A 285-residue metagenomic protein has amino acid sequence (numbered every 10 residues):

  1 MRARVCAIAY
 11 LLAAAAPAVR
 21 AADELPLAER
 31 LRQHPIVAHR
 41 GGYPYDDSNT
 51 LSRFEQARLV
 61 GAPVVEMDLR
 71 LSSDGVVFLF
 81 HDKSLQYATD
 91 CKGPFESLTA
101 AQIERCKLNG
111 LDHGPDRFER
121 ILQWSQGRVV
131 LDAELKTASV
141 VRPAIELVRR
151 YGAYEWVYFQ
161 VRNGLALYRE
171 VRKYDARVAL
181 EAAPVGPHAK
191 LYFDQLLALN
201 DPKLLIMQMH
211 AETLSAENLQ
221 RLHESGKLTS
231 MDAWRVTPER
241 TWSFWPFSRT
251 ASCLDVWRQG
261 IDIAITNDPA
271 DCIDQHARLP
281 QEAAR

Functional and structural regions predicted by a protein language model:
M1-A7: Bacterial N-terminal signal peptides that target proteins for export
I8-A9, V19: Cleavable N-terminal signal peptides
A15-A16: N-terminal signal peptide c-region/cleavage motif recognized by signal peptidases
R20-R285: Phosphate-group recognition and catalysis centered on beta-loop-alpha active-site segments
